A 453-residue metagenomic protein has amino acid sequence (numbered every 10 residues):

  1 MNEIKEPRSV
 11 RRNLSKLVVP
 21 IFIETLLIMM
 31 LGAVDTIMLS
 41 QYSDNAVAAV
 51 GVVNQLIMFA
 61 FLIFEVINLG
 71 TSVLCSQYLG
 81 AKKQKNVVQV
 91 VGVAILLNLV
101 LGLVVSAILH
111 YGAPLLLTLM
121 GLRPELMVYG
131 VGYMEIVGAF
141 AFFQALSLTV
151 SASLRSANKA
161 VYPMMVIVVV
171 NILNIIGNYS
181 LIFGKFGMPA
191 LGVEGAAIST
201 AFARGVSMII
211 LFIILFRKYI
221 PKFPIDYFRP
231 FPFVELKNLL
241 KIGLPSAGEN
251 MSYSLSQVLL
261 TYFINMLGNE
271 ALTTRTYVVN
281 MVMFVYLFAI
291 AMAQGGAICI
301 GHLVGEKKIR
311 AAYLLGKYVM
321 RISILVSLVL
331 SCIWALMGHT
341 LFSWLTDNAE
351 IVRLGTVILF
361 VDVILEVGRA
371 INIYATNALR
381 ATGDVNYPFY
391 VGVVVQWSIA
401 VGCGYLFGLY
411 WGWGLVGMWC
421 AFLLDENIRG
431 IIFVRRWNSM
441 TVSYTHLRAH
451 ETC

Functional and structural regions predicted by a protein language model:
M1-R8: Short, Lys/Arg-rich, polar N-terminal cytosolic tail immediately upstream of the first transmembrane signal-anchor
K16-D35, I136, V170, A203-S207 (+4 more regions): Transmembrane helical elements of multi-pass membrane transporters/channels
M30-A48, L117-P124, S180-L191, M251-F284 (+3 more regions): Helix-terminus/linker motif at the lipid-water interface of multi-pass membrane proteins
T36, V47-A107, Q144-P163, T261 (+2 more regions): Small-residue-rich hydrophobic transmembrane alpha-helices
V104-E135, V329-T356: Short membrane-interface helical motifs at transmembrane helix boundaries in multi-pass membrane transporters
P124-V150, M283-V285, A289, A349-N372: Alpha-helical transmembrane segments of multi-pass membrane proteins
V161, N171-I209, G338, R353 (+2 more regions): Membrane-interface helix-loop junctions in multi-pass transport and translocation proteins
T445-T452: Conserved small/polar residues in nucleotide/adenosyl-binding loops
